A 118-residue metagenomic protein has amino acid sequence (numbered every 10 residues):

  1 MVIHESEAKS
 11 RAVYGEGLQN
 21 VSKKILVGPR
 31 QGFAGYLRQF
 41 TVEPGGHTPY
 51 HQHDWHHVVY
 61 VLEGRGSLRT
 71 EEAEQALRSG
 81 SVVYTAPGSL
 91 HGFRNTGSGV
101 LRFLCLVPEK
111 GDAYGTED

Functional and structural regions predicted by a protein language model:
M1-A34, G115-D118: A short, N-terminal "cap"/entry segment at the start of jelly-roll beta-barrel domains of the cupin/DSBH fold
R38-H53: Conserved short histidine dyad/triad with adjacent acidic residue
G46, D54-W55, A73, S89 (+2 more regions): A generic "binding-loop/recognition-motif" signal
T48-Y50, L68-R69, T85, H91-G97: Short beta-strand His + acidic residue motifs that chelate non-heme Fe in jelly-roll/DSBH and cupin folds
H56-G66: Glycine- and acidic-residue-biased ligand/ion/polar-headgroup-sensing regions
A73-P87: Short acidic-glycine-tyrosine-enriched beta hairpin
Y84, G99-Y114: A short hydrophobic beta-strand segment most commonly corresponding to one strand of the jelly-roll/cupin
